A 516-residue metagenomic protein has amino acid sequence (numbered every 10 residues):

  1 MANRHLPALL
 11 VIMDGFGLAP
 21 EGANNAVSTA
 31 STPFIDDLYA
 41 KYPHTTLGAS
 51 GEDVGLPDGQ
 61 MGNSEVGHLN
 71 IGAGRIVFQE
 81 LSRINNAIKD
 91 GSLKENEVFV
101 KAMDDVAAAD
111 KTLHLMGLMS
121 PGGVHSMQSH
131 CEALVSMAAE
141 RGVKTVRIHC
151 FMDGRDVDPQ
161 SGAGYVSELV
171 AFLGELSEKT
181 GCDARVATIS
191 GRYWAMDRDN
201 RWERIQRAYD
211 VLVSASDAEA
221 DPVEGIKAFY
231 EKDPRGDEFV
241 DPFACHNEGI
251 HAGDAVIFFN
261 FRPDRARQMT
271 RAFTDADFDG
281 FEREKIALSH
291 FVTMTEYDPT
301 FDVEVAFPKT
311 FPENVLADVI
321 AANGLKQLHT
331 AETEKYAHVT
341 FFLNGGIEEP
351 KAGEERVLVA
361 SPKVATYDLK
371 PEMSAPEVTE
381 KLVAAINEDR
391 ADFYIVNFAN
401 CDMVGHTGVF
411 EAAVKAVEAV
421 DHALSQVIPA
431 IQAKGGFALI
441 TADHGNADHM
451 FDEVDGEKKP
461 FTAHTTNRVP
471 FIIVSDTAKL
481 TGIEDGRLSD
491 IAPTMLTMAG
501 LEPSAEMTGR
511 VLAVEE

Functional and structural regions predicted by a protein language model:
M1-E516: Feature captures the catalytic ectodomains and active-site-proximal regions of enzymes that hydrolyze or transfer
